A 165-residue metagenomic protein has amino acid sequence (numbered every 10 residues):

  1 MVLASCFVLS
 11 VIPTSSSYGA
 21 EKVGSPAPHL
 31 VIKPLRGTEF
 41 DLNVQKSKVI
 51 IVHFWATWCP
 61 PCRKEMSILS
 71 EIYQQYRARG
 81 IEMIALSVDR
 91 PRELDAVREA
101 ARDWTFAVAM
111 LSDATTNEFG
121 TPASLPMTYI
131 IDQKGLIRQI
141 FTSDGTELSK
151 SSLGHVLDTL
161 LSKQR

Functional and structural regions predicted by a protein language model:
L9-H29, Q45: N-proximal helix/coil linker or "cap" segments that precede and/or mark the start of modular domains
H29-I50: A short beta-strand-turn-helix
K48-I50, F54-W58, S124: Short pre-active-site segment immediately N-terminal to redox-active cysteine/selenocysteine motifs in thiol-based
I51-V52, M83, T128: Hydrophobic beta-strand anchors of alpha/beta hydrolase catalytic cores
F54-E71: Conserved redox-active cysteine motifs that mediate thiol-disulfide chemistry, especially di-cysteine Cys-X(1-2)-Cys
G80-L94, F106-D113: Thiol-based oxidoreductase modules, predominantly thioredoxin-like and allied folds used for disulfide exchange
R98-K134: Short, internal strand/loop/helix patches that form the active-site neighborhood or redox-interaction surface
M127-R165: Thiol-/selenol-based redox modules, centered on thioredoxin-like and closely related oxidoreductase domains
